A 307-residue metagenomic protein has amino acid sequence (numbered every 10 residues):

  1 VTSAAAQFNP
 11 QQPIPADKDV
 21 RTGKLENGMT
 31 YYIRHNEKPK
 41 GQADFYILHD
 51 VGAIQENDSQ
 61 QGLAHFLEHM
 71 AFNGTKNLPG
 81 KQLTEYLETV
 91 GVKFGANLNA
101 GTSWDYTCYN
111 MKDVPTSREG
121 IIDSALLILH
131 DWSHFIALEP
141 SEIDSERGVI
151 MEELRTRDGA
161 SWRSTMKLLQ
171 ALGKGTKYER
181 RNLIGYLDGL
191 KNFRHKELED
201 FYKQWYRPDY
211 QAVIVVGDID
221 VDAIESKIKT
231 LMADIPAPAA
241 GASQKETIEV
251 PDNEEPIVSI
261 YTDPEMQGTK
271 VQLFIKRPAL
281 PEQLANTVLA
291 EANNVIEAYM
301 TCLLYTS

Functional and structural regions predicted by a protein language model:
V1-Q7: Bacterial Sec-dependent N-terminal signal peptides
Q7-R21, Y109-K112, E119, L127 (+3 more regions): Histidine-acidic residue clusters that define the catalytic metal-binding segment of zinc metallopeptidase domains
F8, G175, A212-T269, R277: An aromatic/glycine/proline-enriched structural segment found at the starts of mature extracellular/organellar domains
I14-D44: Mature N-terminal segment immediately following signal peptide/propeptide cleavage in secreted/periplasmic
E26, K40-Q42, T102-Y106, S145 (+5 more regions): Short, solvent-exposed loop/turn segments at the edges of secondary structure
G28, P39-Y86, L273, Q283-T301: Active/ligand-binding-proximal structured segments within catalytic/core domains that scaffold catalytic residues
H49-A64, E68-W162, N192, E197-Y210 (+1 more regions): Active-site-adjacent, His/Asp/Glu-enriched structural segments that form or flank metal-binding and acid/base networks
Y305-T306: Conserved small/polar residues in nucleotide/adenosyl-binding loops
